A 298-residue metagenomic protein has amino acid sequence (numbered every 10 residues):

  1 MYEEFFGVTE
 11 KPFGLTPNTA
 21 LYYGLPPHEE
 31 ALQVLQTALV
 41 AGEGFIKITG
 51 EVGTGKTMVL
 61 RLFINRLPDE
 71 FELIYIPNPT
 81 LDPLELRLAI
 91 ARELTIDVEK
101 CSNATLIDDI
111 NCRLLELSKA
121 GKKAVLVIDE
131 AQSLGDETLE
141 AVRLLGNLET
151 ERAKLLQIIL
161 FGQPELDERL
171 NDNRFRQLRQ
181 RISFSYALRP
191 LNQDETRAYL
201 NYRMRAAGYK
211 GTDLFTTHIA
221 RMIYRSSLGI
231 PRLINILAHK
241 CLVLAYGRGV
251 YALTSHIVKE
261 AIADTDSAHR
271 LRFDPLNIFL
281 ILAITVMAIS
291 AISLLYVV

Functional and structural regions predicted by a protein language model:
M1-G42, A288-V298: A short, basic N-terminal segment
E10-F13, E70-E72, L84-K100: Conserved NTP-binding/hydrolysis module of P-loop NTPases
A20, C112-L115, K119-L160: Conserved Walker B catalytic segment
V34-A38, A104-K123: Conserved alpha-helical scaffold flanking the Walker A/P-loop in AAA+ ATPase domains
G42-L62, P79: Walker A/P-loop nucleotide-binding motif
I46-T49, I74-Y75, V127: Short hydrophobic/aromatic beta-strand immediately N-terminal to the Walker A/P-loop
I96, E116-K119, V125-L126, L148-E151 (+4 more regions): Helix-loop-helix "sensor" segment of P-loop NTPases
T216-V298: C-terminal alpha-helical "lid" subdomain
